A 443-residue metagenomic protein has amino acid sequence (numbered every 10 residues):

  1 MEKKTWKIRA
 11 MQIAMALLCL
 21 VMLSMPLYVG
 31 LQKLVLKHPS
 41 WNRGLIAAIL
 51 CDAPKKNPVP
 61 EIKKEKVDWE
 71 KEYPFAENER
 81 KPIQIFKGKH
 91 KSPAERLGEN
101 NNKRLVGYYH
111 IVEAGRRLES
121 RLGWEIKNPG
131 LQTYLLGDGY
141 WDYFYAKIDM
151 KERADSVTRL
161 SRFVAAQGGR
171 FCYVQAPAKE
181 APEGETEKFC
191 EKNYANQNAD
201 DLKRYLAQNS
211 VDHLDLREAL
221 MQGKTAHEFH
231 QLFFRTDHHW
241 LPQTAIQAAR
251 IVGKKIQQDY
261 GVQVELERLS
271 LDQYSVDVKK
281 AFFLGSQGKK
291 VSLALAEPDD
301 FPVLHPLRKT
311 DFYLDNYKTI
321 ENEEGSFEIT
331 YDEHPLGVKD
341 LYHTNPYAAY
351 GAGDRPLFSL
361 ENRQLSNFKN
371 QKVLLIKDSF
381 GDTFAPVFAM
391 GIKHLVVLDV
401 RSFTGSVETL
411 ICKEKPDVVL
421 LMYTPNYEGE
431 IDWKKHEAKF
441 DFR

Functional and structural regions predicted by a protein language model:
M1-R443: Extracellular glycan-modifying ectodomains
